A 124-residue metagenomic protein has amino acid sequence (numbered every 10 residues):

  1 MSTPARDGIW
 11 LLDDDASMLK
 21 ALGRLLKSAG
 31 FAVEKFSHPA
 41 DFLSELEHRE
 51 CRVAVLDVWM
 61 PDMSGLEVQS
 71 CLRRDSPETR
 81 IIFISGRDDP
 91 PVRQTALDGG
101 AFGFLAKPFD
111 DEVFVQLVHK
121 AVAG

Functional and structural regions predicted by a protein language model:
D15-E34, A121: Two-component/phosphorelay signaling modules centered on CheY-like receiver
K35-V53: Acidic, metal-coordinating helix/loop segments flanking the phosphotransfer/catalytic sites of two-component signaling
S37-H38, S64-E67: Acidic catalytic/metal-coordinating carboxylates
S44, L66-E78: Short amphipathic alpha-helix used as the core "switch/output" element in two-component signaling
M60: Receiver (REC) domain active-site loop signature in two-component systems and cognate sites in sensor histidine kinases
P91, F109-H119: C-terminal output helix
